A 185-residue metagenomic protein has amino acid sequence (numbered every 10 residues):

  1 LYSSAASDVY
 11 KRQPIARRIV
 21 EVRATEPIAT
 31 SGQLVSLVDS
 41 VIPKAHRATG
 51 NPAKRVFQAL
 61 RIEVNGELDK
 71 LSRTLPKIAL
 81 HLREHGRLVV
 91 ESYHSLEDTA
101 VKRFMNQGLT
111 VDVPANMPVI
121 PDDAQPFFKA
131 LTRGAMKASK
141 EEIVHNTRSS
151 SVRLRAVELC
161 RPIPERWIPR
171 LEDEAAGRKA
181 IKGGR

Functional and structural regions predicted by a protein language model:
L1-A6, Y10: Single conserved hydrophobic/aromatic residue that forms the stacking wall/gate of nucleotide- or nucleobase-binding
S7, R23-E26, V38, I42: Short, well-ordered alpha-helical segments in soluble proteins
P14-A16: P-loop NTPase catalytic cores that bind/hydrolyze ATP
A24, L82-R83: Helix-to-beta-strand junctions that scaffold the AdoMet/dcAdoMet cofactor pocket in Class I SAM-dependent enzymes
E26-L34: Short, charged, surface-exposed loops that flank catalytic or proteolytic processing sites
T30-S31, D39-L80, R87-R185: C-terminal catalytic and target-recognition region of SAM-dependent MTase-like enzymes, primarily methyltransferases
